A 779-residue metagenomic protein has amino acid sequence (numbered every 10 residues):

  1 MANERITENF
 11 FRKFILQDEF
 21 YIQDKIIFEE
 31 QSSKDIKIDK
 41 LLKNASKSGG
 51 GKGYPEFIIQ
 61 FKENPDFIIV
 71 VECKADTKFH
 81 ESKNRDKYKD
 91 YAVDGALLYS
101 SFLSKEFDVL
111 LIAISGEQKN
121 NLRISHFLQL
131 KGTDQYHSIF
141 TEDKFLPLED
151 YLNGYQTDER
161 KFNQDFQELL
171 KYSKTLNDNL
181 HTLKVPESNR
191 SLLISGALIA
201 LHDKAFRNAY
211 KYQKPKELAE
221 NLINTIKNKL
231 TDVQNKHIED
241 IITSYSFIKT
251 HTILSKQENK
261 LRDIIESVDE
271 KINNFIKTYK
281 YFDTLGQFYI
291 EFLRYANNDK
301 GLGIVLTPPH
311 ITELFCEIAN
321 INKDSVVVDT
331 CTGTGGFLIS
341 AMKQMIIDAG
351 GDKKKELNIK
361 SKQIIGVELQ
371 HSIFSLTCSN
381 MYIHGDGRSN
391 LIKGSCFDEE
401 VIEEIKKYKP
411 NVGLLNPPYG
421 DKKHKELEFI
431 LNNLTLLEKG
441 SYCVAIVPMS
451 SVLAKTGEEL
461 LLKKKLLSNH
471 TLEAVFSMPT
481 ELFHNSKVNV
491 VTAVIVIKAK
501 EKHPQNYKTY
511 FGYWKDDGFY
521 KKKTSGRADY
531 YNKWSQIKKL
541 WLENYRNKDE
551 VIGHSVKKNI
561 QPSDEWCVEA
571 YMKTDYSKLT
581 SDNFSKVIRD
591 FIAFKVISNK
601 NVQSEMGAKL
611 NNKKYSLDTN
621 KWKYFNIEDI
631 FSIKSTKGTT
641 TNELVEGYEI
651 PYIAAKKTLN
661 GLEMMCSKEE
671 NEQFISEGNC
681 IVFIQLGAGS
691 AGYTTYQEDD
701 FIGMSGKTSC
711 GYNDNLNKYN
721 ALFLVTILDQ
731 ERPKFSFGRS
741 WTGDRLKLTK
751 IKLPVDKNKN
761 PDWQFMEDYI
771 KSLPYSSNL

Functional and structural regions predicted by a protein language model:
K25-F67: Active-site metal-binding core of divalent-cation-utilizing nuclease and nuclease-like domains
K62, T77-F79, N84-K87, S100 (+4 more regions): A conserved structural/catalytic subdomain of Rossmann-like adenosyl-cofactor enzymes
K83-D134: Nucleic-acid nuclease catalytic cores
S195-A296: Long recognition/docking surfaces used for binding and targeting
L302-G420, L427-E428, T435, P448-M449: Conserved S-adenosyl-L-methionine
I495, I702-S709, G738-K759: A short glycine-rich beta-alpha junction/loop motif
H554-G638, E643-N660, K757-L779: Non-catalytic DNA-recognition/assembly elements of restriction-modification systems
M664-T726: A short beta-sheet element
